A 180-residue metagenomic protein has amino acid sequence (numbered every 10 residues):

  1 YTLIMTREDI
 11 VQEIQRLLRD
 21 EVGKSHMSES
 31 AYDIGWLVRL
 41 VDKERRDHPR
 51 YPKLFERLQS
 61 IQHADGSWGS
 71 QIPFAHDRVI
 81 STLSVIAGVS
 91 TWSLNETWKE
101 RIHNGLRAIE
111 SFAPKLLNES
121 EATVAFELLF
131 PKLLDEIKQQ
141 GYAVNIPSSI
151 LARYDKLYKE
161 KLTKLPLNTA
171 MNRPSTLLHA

Functional and structural regions predicted by a protein language model:
Y1-A180: Preference for long, amphipathic alpha-helical scaffolds in soluble/luminal domains and all-alpha bundles
